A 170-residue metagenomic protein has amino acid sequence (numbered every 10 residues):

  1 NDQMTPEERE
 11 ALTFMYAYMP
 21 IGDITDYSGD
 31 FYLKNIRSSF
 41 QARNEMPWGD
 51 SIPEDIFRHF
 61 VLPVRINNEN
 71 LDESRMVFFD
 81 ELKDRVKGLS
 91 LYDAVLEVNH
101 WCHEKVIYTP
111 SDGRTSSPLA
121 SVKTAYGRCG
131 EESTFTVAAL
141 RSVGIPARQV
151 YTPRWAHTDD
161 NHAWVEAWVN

Functional and structural regions predicted by a protein language model:
N1-H100, E104, S111, S142 (+1 more regions): N-terminal accessory/pre-domain segments preceding catalytic cores
E81-R85, L89, A94-H100, T109-L119 (+1 more regions): Hydrophobic/aromatic-rich core segments of domains that either
